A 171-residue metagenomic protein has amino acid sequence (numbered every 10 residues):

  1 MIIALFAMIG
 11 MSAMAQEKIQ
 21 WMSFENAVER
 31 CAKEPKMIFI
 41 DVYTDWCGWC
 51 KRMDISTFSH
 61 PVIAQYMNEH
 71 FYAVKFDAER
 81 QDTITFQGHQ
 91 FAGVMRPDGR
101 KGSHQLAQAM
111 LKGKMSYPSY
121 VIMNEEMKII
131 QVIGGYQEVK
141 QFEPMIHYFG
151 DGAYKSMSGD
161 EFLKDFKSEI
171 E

Functional and structural regions predicted by a protein language model:
M1-K18: Bacterial Sec-dependent N-terminal signal peptides
A13-R30: N-terminal "domain-start" segment that seeds a small globular fold
F24-E29, P61-Q131, V139, E143-G152: Thioredoxin-like thiol-disulfide oxidoreductase module
E34-G48, A73: Short active-site neighborhood of thiol/selenol oxidoreductases, capturing the structured segment around
K51-I55: Detector for the c-type heme attachment site
A153-E169: C-terminal partner/receptor-binding element of secreted or periplasmic proteins
